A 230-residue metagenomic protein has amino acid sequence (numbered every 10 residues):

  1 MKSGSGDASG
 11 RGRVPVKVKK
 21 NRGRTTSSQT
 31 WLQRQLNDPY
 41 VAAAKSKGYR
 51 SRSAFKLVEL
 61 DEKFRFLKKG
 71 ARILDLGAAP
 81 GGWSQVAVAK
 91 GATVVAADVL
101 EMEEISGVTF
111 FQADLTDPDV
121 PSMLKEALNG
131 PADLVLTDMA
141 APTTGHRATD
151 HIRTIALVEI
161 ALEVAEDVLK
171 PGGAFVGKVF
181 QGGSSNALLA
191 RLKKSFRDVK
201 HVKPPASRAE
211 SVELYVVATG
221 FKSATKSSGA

Functional and structural regions predicted by a protein language model:
K2-K69: Class I SAM-dependent methyltransferase Rossmann-like catalytic core, especially the SAM/SAH-binding loop
K68-A79: Conserved class I S-adenosyl-L-methionine
A71, A92, G173: Glycine-centered, small-residue-biased loops immediately flanking beta-strands in adenine/cofactor-binding cores
P80-G91: Conserved SAM-binding loop of SAM-dependent methyltransferases across substrates and taxa, primarily the Class I
A97-T144: S-adenosyl-L-methionine
I155-P171: A short glycine-rich, Lys/Arg-flanked "PGG" loop and its adjoining helix->strand segment in the class I
P171-V179: Conserved beta-strand signature within the Rossmann-like core of class I S-adenosyl-L-methionine
Q181-A230: Class I S-adenosyl-L-methionine
